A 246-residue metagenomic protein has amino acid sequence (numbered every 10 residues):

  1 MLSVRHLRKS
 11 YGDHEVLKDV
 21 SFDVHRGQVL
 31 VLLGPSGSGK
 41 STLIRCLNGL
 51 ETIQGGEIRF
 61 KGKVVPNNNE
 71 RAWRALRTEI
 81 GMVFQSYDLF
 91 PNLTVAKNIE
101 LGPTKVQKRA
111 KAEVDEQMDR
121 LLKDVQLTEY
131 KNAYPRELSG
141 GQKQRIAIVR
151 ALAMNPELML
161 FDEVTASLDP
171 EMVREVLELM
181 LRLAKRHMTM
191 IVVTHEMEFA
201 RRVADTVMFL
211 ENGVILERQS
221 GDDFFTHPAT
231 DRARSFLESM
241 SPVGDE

Functional and structural regions predicted by a protein language model:
M1-V4, R8-G221: ABC family nucleotide-binding domain
R218, D222-E246: C-terminal boundary and immediately downstream tail of ABC-type ATPase nucleotide-binding domains
